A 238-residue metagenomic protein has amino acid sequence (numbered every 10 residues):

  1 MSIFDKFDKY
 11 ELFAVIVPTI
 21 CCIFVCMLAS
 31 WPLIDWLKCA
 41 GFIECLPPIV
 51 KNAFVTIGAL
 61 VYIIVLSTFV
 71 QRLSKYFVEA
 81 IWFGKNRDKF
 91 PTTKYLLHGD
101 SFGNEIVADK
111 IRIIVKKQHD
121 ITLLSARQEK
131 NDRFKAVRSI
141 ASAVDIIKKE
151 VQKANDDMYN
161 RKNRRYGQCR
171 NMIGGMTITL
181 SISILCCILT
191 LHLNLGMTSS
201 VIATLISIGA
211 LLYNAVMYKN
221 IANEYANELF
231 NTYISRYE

Functional and structural regions predicted by a protein language model:
M1-G103, T198-I202, V216-Y218: N-terminal first transmembrane alpha-helix
M1-L12, I208, L212-E238: Cytosolic/matrix-facing juxtamembrane and C-terminal tails of multi-pass cellular membrane proteins
I3-I20, I146-H192: Transmembrane alpha-helical segments and their cytosolic interface motifs in multi-pass membrane proteins
S30, K38-P47, D120-L123, Q128 (+1 more regions): Short, flexible coil/linker elements and helix-boundary hinge sites characteristic of intrinsically disordered
Y76-A80, I113, E224, E228-N231: Charged/polar, solvent-exposed surface patches and flexible loops
V78-D157: Charge-rich cytosolic interhelical loops and cytosolic tails of multi-pass membrane proteins
M176-N214: Hydrophobic transmembrane alpha-helices
